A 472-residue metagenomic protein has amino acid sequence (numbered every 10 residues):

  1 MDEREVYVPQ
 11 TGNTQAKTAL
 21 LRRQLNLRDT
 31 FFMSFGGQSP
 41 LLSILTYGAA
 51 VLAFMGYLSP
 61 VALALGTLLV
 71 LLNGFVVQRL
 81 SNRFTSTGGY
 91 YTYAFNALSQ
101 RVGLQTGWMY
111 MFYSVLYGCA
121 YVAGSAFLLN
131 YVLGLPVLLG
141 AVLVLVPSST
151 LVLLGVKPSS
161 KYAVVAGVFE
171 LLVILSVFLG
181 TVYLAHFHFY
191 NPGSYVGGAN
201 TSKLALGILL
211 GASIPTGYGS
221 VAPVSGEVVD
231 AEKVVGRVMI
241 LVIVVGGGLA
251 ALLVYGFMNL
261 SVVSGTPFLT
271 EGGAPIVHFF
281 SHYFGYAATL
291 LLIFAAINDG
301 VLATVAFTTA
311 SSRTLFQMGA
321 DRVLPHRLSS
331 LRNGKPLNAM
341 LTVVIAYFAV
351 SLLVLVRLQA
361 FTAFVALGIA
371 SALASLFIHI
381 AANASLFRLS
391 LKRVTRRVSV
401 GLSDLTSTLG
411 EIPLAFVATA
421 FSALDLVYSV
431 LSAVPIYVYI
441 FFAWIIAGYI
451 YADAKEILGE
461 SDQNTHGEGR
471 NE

Functional and structural regions predicted by a protein language model:
M1-L58, V70-L71, F75, T87 (+3 more regions): Membrane-interface "cap" regions at the ends of multi-pass membrane proteins
A16, L21, P60, G134 (+1 more regions): Helix-loop-helix junctions that connect adjacent transmembrane segments in multi-pass membrane transporters
S43-L133, V242-V245, A251, I436-G448: Extracellular loop-to-transmembrane helix junctions
Y91-A97, Y121-A141, E227-A231, M239-V245 (+1 more regions): Helix-loop-helix connectors at the membrane interface of multi-pass transporters/channels
T92-F95, S99, L241-V305, L324-S371: TM-loop-TM module centered on a large, flexible mid-protein loop between adjacent transmembrane helices in multi-pass
M109-A123, S220-E227, Y286-P325, G368-I369 (+1 more regions): Membrane-helix boundary/coupling elements in multi-pass transport proteins
A126, V137-F187, G198-T201, T216 (+4 more regions): Membrane-interface loop-to-helix entry segments
V177, L184, A370-I378, S403-E472: A generic transmembrane alpha-helix motif of multi-pass inner-membrane proteins
